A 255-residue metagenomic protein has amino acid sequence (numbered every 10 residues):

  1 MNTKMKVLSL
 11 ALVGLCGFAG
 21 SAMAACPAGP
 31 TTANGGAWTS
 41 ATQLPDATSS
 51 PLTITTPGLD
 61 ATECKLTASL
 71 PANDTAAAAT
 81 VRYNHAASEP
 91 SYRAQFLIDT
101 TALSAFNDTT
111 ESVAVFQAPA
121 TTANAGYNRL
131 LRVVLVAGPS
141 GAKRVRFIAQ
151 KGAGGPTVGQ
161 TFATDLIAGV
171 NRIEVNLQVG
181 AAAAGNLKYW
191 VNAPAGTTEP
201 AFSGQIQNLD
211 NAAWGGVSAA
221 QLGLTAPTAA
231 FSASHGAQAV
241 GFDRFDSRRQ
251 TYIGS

Functional and structural regions predicted by a protein language model:
A24-A47, D243: Extracellular carbohydrate-recognition regions
S50-A79: Short carbohydrate-recognition loop motifs
A76-P90, Q160-A163: Short surface loop/edge beta-strand patches of beta-sandwich-type extracellular domains that form ligand-contact sites
H85-A105: A carbohydrate-recognition surface predominantly in extracellular/luminal proteins
F96, N171-L209: Carbohydrate-binding surfaces in secreted/extracellular proteins
S112-A149: Glycan-recognition/cleft segments
I148-R172: Short, aromatic/His-centered strand-loop micro-motif at the edge of beta-sheets
P200-D243: Flexible glycan-contacting loops in extracellular carbohydrate-active proteins
